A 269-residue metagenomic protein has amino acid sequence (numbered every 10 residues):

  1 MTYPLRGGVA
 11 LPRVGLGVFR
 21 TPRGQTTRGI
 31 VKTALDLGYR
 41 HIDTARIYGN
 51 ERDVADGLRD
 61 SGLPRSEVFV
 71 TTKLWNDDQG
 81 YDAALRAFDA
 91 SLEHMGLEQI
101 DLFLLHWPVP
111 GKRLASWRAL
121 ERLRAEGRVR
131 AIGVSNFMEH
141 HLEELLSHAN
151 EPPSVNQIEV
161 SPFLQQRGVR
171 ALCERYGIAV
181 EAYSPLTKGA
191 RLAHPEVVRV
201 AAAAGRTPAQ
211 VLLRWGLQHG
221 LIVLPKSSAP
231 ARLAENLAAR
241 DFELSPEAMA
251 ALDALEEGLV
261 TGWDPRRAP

Functional and structural regions predicted by a protein language model:
M1-V68, T187, T261, R266-P269: N-terminal binding-site loop/beta-alpha segment at the start of enzyme catalytic domains that lines or forms
L5-R6, A55-E67, D89-E98, R122-R124 (+2 more regions): Acidic (Asp/Glu)-rich catalytic clusters
R13, P64-V68, E98-L102, R130-A131 (+2 more regions): Short acidic capping loops at alpha-helix termini that bridge into adjacent secondary structure
T21-Q25, D43-D53, D77-D82, P108-K112 (+2 more regions): Acidic-and-aromatic substrate-binding clefts and catalytic sites of carbohydrate-active enzymes
P22-L35, G80-M95, L142-E143, L164-Q165: Short, acidic/polar
V31, E51, A55-L58, L85-L92 (+4 more regions): Generic structural signal for well-ordered alpha-helices, preferentially at hydrophobic/aromatic core positions
K73, D77-E121: Glycine/small-residue-rich loop that forms an oxyanion/phosphate-binding "nest" at active or ligand-binding sites
P108-P269: Beta/alpha (TIM)-barrel catalytic core signal, keyed to glycine-rich beta->alpha loops juxtaposed to Asp/Glu that bind
